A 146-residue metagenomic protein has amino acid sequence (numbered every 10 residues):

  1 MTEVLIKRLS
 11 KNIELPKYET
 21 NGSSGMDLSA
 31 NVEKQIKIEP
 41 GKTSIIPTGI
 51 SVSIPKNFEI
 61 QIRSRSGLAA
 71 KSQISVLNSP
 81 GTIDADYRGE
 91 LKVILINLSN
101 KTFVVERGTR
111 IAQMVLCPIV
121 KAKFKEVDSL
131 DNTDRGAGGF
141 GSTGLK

Functional and structural regions predicted by a protein language model:
M1-K146: DUTPase catalytic domain/fold
